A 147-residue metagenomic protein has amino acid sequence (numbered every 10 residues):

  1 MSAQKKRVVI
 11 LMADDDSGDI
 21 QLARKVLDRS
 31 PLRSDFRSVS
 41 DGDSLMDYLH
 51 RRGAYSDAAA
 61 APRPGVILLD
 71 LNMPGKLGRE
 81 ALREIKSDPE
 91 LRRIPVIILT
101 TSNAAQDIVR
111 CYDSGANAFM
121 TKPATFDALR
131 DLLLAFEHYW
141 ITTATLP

Functional and structural regions predicted by a protein language model:
M1-L11, S17-R37, D41-M46, H50 (+3 more regions): Non-catalytic signal-transmission and effector/linker regions of two-component phosphorelay proteins
D15, L99-N103, P123: Conserved active-site segment of CheY-like receiver
A58-P62, K86-R93, S114: Conserved phosphotransfer cores of two-component systems
L69-D70, T100: Active-site residues of response regulator receiver
G75-K76, I85: Hydrophobic residue at a beta-alpha junction that N-caps the helix immediately following a catalytic beta-strand/loop
